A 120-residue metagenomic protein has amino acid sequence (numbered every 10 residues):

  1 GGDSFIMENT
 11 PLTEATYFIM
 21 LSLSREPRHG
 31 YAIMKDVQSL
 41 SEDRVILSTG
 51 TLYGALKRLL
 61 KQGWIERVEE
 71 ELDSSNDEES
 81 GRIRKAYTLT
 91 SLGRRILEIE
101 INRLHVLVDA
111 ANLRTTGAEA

Functional and structural regions predicted by a protein language model:
G1-S4, L92-A120: Amphipathic alpha-helical dimerization/coiled-coil segments that flank or bridge DNA-binding/regulatory modules
M7-N9, G63-W64, A118-A120: Short, contiguous hydrophobic alpha-helices characteristic of membrane insertion segments
E8-T51, E70-E71: N-terminal helix-turn-helix DNA-binding core of bacterial DNA-binding proteins
L52-L59: Basic amphipathic alpha-helical segments that dock to polyanions
L60-S80, T88: Beta-hairpin "wing" of winged helix-turn-helix
I83: Exposed loop/turn and edge beta-strand positions of beta-sandwich/beta-sheet ligand-binding modules
